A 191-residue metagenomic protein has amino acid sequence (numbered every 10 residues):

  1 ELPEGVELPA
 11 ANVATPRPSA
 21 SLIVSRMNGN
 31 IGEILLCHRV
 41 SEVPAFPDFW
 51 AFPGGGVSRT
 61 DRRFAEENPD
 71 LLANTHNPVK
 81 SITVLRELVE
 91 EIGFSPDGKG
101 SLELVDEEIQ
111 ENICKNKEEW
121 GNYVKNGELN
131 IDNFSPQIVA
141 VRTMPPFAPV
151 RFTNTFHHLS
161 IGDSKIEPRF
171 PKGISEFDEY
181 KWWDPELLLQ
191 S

Functional and structural regions predicted by a protein language model:
E1-S191: N-terminal leader/linker segments that precede catalytic domains of diphosphate-processing enzymes
